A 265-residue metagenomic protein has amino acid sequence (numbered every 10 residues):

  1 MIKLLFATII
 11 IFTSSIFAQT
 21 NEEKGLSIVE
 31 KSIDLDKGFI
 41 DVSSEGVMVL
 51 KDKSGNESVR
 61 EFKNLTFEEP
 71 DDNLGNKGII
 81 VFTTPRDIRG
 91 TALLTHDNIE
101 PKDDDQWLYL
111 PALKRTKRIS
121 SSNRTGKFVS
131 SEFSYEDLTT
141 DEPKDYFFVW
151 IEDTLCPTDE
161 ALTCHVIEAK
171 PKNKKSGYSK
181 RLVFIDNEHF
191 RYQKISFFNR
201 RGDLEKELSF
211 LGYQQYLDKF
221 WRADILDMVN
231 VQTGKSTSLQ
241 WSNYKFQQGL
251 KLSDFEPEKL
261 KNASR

Functional and structural regions predicted by a protein language model:
L4-T13: Sec-dependent N-terminal signal peptides
S15-A18: Sec/Tat signal peptide C-region and signal peptidase I cleavage site
T20-A112: N-terminal mature ectodomain segment of secretory-pathway/periplasmic proteins
E69-L74, E152-T163, Y216-D218: Short, ordered beta-strand-loop transition motifs
T83, L94-H96, D105-Y109, R115-S120 (+2 more regions): Gly/Pro-enriched, hydrophobic low-complexity segments that function as extracytoplasmic propeptides/linkers
T140-V149, D153-C156: Surface-exposed beta-loop interaction hotspot
S264-R265: Short, solvent-exposed mixed-charge patches
